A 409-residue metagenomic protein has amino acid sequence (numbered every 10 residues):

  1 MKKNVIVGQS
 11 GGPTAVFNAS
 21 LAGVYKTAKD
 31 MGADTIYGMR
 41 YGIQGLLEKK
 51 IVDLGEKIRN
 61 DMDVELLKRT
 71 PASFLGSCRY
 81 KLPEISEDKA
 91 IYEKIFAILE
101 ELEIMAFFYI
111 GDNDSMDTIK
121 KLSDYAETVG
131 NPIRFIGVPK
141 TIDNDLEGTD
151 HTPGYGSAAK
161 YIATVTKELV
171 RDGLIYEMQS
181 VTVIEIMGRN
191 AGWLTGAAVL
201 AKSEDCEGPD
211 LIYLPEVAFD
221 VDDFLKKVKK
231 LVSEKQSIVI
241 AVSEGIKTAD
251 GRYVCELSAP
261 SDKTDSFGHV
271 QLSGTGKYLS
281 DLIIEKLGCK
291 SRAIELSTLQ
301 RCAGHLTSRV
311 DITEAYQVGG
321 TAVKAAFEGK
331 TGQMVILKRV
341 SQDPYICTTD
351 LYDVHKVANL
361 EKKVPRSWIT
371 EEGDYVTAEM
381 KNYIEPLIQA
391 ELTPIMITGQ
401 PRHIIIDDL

Functional and structural regions predicted by a protein language model:
M1-V52: N-terminal phosphate-binding or glycine-rich loops at protein starts, especially the Walker A/P-loop of NTPases
N4-T14, S73-R79, M105-G111, G137 (+2 more regions): Short glycine-rich or small-residue beta-strand-to-loop segments that form or flank ligand, phosphate, metal/Fe-S
N4-V7, L67-K81, K140-D150, M178-S180 (+1 more regions): Gly-rich Lys/Arg/Thr-decorated short loops/hinges at beta-loop-alpha junctions or inter-strand turns that position
S10-G12, M39-G45, R79-Y80, D112-N113 (+5 more regions): Short, ordered loop/turn segments at secondary-structure junctions
T14-V24, L46-L47, A90-E93, N113-K121 (+5 more regions): Short glycine/serine/threonine-rich phosphate/pyrophosphate-binding segments that cradle anionic phosphate groups
I36, I98, A106-G111, D117-P132 (+1 more regions): Accessory alpha-helical/coil subdomains and C-terminal extensions that flank or cap enzyme catalytic cores
K49-M105, D114, P153-Y155, K167: Glycine-rich oxoanion-binding loops at beta->alpha junctions
E256-L409: C-terminal non-catalytic interaction/assembly regions of soluble proteins
